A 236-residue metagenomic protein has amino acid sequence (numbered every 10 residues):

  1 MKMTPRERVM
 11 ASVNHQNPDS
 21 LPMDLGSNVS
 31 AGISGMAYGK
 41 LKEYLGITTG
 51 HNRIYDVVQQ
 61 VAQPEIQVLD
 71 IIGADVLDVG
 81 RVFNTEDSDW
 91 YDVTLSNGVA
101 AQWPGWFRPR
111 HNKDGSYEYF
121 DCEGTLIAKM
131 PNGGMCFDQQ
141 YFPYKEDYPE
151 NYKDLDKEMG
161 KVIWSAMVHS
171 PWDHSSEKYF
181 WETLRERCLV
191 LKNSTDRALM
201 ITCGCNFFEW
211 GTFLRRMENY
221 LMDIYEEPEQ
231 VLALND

Functional and structural regions predicted by a protein language model:
M1-D236: Catalytic cores of TIM-barrel enzymes
